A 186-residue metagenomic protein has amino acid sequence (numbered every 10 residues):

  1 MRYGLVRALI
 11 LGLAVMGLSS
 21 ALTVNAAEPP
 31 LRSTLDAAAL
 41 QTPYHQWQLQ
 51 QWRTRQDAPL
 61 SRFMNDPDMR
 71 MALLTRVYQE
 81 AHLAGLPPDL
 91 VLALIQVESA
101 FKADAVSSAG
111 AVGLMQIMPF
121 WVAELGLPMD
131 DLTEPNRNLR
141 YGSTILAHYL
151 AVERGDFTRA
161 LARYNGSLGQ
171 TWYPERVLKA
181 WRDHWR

Functional and structural regions predicted by a protein language model:
M1-Y3: N-terminal secretory signal peptides that target proteins for export/translocation
A8-S20: Bacterial N-terminal signal peptides
A21-A26: Boundary at the C-terminal end of the N-terminal hydrophobic targeting segment
E28-P30, L35-R186: Catalytic glycan-binding domains that act on GlcNAc-containing polysaccharides
